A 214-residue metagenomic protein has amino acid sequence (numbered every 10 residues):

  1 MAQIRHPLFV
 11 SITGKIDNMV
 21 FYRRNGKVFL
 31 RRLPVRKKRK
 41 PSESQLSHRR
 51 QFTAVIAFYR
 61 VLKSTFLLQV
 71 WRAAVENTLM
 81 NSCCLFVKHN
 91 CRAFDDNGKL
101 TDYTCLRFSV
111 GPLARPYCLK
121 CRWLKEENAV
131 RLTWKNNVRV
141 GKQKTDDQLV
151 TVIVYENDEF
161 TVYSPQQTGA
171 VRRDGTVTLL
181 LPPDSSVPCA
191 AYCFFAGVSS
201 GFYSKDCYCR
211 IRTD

Functional and structural regions predicted by a protein language model:
M1-Y117: Long, polar/Ser/Thr-enriched low-complexity segments that form simple helices or flexible linkers at protein ends
A74-D214: Charged linear interaction tracts used for macromolecular binding and regulation
